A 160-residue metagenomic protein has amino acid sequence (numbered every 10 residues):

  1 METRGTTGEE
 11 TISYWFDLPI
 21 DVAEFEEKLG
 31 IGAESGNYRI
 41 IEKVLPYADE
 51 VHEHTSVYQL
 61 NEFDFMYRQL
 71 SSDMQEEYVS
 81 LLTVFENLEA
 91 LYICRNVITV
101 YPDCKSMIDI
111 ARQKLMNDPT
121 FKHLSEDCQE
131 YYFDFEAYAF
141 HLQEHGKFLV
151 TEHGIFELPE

Functional and structural regions predicted by a protein language model:
M1-G36: N-terminal ordered "arm"
E2-G8, L45, E152-E160: Short, flexible beta-strand-to-coil junctions
T7, S72-E76, F148: Intrinsically disordered or highly flexible coil/loop and linker segments, enriched in small and charged/polar residues
A23-L88: Structured domain cores in non-transmembrane regions
Y78-V79, T83-T120, P159: Extracytoplasmic/secretory-pathway segments with low complexity and glycosylation-like composition
R112-E160: Acidic, proline/glycine-rich low-complexity IDRs
